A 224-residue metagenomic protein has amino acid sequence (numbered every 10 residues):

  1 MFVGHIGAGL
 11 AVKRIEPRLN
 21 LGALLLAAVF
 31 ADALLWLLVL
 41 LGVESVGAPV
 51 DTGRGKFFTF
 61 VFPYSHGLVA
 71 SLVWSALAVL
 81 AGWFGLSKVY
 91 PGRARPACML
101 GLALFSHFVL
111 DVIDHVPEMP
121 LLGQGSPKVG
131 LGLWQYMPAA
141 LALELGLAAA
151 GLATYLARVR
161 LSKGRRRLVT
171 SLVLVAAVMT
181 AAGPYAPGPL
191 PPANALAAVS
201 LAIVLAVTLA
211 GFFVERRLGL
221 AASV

Functional and structural regions predicted by a protein language model:
M1-V224: N-terminal membrane-targeting hydrophobic helices
